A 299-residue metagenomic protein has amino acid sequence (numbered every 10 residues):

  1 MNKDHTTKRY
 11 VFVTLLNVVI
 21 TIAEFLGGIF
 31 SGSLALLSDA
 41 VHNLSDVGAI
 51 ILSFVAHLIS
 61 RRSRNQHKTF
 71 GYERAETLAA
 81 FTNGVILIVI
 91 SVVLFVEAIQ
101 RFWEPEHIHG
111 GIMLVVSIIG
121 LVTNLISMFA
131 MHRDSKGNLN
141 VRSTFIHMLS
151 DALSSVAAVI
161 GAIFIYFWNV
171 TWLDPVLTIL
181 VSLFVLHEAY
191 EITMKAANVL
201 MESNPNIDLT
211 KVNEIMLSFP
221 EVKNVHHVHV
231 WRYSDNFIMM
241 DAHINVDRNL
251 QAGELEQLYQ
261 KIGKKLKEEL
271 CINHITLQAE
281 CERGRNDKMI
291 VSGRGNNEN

Functional and structural regions predicted by a protein language model:
M1-F12, A35-L37, V41, S45 (+1 more regions): Alpha-helical transmembrane segments and adjacent TM-loop junctions that form the membrane-embedded core of multi-pass
M1-S31: Histidine-rich, glycine-flanked metal-binding segment
